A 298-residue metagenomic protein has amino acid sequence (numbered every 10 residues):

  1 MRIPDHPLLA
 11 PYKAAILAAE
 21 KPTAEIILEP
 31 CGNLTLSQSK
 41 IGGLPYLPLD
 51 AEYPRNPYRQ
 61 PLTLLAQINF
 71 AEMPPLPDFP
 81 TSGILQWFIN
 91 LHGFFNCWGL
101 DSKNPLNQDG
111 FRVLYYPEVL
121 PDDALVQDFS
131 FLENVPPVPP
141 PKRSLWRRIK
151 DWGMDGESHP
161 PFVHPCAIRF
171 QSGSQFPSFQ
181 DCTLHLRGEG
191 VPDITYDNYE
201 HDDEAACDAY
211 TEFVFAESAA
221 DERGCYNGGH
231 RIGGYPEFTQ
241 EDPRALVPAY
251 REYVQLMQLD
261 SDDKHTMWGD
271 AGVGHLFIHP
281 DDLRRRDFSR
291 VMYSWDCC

Functional and structural regions predicted by a protein language model:
M1-C298: Preference for intrinsically disordered or flexible, low-complexity segments and adjacent hinge/connector residues
